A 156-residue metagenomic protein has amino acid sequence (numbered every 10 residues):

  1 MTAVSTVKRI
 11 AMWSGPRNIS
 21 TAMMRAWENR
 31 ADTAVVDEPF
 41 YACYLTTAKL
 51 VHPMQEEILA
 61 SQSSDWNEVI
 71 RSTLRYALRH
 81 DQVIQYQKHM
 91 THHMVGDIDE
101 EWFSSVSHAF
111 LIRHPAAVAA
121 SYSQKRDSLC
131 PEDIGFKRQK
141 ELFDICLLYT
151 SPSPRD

Functional and structural regions predicted by a protein language model:
M1-H80: PAPS-dependent sulfotransferase catalytic core
R17-N18, F40-A42, T91-M94, P115-V118: Short, solvent-exposed loop/turn segments at secondary-structure junctions
Y76-G96: Glycine-rich phosphate-binding loop used to anchor ATP phosphates in small-molecule kinases, encompassing both
S105-Y122: Conserved phosphate-donor/acceptor-positioning beta-strand/loop module used by diverse small-molecule
S121-E132: Surface-exposed cleft-lining segments at the edges of enzyme active sites
G135-L142: Active-site glycine-rich loop that binds ribose-phosphate moieties when present
L142-L148: A structural motif corresponding to the C-terminal end of an alpha-helix and its immediate exit/capping segment
Y149-D156: Conserved small/polar residues in nucleotide/adenosyl-binding loops
